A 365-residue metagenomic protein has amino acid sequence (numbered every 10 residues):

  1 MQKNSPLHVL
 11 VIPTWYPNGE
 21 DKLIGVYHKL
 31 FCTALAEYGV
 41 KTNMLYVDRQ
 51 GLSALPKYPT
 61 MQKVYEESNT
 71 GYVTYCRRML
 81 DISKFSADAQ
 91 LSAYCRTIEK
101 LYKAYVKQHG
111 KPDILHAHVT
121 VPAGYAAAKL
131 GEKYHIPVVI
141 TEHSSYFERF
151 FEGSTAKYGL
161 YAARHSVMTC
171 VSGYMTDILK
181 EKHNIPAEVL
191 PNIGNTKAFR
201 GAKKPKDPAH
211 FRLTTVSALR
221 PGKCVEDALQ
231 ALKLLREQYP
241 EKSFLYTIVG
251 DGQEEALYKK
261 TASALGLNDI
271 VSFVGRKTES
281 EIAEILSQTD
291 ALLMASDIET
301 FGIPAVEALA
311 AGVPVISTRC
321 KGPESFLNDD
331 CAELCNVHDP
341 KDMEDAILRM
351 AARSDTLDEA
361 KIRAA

Functional and structural regions predicted by a protein language model:
M1-E66: N-terminal subdomain of nucleotide-sugar transferases
L10, T169, P205-L234, T247: Conserved donor-binding/catalytic core segment of Leloir-type glycosyltransferases
Y174, I193: Carbohydrate-associated surface elements
K259-K277: Nucleotide-activated donor-binding/catalytic signature segment of Leloir-type glycosyltransferases, i.e., the conserved
R276-K277, E284-T289: Short alpha-helical donor nucleotide-sugar binding micro-motif in glycosyltransferases
D297: Aromatic "clamp/platform" in nucleotide-sugar-dependent glycosyltransferases that forms part of the donor/acceptor
P314-S317: Short hydrophobic beta-strand element within catalytic cores of glycosyltransferases and related nucleotide-activated
D329, E333-P340, R349-D355: Conserved acidic donor-binding segment of nucleotide-sugar-dependent glycosyltransferases
